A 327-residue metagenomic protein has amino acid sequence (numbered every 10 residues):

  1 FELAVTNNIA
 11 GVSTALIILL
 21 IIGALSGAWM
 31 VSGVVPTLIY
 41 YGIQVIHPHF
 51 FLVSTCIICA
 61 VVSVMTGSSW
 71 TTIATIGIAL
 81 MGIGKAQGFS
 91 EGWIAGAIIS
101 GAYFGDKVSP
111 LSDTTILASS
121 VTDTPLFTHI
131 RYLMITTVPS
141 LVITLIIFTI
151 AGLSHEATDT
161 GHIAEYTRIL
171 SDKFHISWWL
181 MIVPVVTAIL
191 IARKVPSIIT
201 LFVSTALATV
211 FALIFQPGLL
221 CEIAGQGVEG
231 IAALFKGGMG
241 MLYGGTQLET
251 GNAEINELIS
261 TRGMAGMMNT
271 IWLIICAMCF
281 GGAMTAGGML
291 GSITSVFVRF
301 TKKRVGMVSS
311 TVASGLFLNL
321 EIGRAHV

Functional and structural regions predicted by a protein language model:
F1-L20, I135-I143, E156-W272: Hydrophobic transmembrane alpha-helices of multi-pass small-molecule transporters
E2-K85, G244-R324: Membrane-embedded alpha-helical segments and adjacent helix-loop junctions characteristic of multi-pass solute
L25, W29, V62, T66 (+6 more regions): Alpha-helical membrane-inserting segments
V31, V35, S68-T72, A118 (+6 more regions): Transmembrane helix-loop junctions in multipass membrane proteins, especially transporters and channels
G67, G88-S90, R193-I198, G323: Transmembrane helix interruption/hinge and helix-loop junction motifs
T75-A79, I98, T200-A208, V312: Central hydrophobic cores of alpha-helical transmembrane segments in multi-pass integral membrane proteins
M81-Y103, K107-M181, T187-I189: Membrane-core helix-loop-helix motifs of multi-pass transport proteins
